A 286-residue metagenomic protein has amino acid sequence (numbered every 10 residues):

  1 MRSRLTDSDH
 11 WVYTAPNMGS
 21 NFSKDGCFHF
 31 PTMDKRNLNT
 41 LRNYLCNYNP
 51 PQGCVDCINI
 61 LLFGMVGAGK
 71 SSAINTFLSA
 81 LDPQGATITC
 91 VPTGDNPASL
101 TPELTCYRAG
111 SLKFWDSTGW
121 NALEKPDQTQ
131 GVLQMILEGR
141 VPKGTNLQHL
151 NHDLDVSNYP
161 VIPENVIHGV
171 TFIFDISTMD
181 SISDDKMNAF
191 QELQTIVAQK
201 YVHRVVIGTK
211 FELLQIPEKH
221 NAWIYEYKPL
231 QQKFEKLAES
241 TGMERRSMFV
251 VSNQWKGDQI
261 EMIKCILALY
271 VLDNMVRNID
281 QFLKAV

Functional and structural regions predicted by a protein language model:
R2-M65, L100, C106, D280-V286: Short, flexible boundary segments at extreme N-termini or domain junctions of P-loop NTPases and their
Q52-C54, F77-V202, K210-Y225, P229 (+3 more regions): Switch- and interface-adjacent substructures of P-loop NTPase systems
N59-D82: Glycine-rich phosphate-binding P-loop
L62, V170-F172, V206-G208, V250: Structural beta-sheet core signal
R108, A238-M243: Short, conserved catalytic or adaptor-binding loops enriched in Gly and charged residues
Q232-A238: Two-metal-ion acidic nuclease core segments, chiefly of the RNase H-like superfamily
G242-Q254: Beta-strand-loop-alpha "switch" segments that mediate conformational coupling across diverse proteins
I263-K264: C-terminal active-site rim and adjoining tail of enzyme catalytic domains
